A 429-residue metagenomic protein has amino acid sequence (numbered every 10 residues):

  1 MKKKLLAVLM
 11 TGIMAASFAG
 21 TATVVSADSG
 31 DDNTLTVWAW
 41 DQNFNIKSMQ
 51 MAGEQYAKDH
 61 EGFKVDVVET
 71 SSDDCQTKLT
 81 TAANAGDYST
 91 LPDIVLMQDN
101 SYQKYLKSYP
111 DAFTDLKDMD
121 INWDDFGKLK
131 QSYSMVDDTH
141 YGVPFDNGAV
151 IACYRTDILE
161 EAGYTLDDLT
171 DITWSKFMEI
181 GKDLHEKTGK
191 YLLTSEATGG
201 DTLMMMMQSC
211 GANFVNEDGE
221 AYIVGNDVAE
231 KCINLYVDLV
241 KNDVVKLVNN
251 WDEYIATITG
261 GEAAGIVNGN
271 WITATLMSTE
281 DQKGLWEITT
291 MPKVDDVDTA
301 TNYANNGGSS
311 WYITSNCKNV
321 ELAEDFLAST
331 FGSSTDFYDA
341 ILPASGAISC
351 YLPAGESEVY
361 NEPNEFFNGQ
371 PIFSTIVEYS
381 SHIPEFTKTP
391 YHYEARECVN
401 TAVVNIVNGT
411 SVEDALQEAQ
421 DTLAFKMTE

Functional and structural regions predicted by a protein language model:
D31-Q42, F63-V68, D93-I94, Y141 (+1 more regions): Short, well-ordered beta-strand elements
Q42-K64, C398-V399: Short, polar/charged alpha-helical segment
Q55, D59-K128, E161-G163, A264-G265 (+1 more regions): Extracytoplasmic "Venus flytrap"/periplasmic binding protein-like
L96-I151, S175-I180, M205, C210 (+3 more regions): Hinge/lid segment of periplasmic solute-binding proteins
Q103, I272-K283, D295-C398: C-terminal lobe and pocket-closing loops of periplasmic/extracytoplasmic Venus-flytrap solute-binding proteins
T139-F145, V150, E160, S175-Y222 (+2 more regions): Extracytoplasmic/periplasmic solute-binding protein
E160, L166, S357-E362, S374-E429: Conserved C-terminal helix/tail region of periplasmic/extracytoplasmic solute-binding proteins
E179-D183, G219-V248, M291: Glycine-centered hinge/linker elements that transmit conformational signals in sensory and ligand-binding systems
